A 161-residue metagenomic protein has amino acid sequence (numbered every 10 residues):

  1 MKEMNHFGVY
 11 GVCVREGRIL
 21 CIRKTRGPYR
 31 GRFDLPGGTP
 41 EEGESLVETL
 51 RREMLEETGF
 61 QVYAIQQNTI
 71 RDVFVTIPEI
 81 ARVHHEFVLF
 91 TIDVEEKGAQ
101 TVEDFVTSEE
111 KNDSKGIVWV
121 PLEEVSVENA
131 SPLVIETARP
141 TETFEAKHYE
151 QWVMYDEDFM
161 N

Functional and structural regions predicted by a protein language model:
M1-I19, F87-T91: Conserved N-terminal beta-strand and adjoining loop/helix that marks the start of the Nudix/MutT-like hydrolase domain
E3, Y29, R71-I77: Short, solvent-exposed loop/turn segments at secondary-structure junctions
V9, V62-I65: Small-residue-enriched segments and motifs
R18-E56: Conserved Nudix-box catalytic region and its N-terminal flanking loop in Nudix hydrolases and closely related
F33, Q100, S108-N161: Nudix hydrolase/Nudix homology domain
P40-Y63, V73-A130: Unchanged
Q66-I70: Conserved S-adenosyl-L-methionine
